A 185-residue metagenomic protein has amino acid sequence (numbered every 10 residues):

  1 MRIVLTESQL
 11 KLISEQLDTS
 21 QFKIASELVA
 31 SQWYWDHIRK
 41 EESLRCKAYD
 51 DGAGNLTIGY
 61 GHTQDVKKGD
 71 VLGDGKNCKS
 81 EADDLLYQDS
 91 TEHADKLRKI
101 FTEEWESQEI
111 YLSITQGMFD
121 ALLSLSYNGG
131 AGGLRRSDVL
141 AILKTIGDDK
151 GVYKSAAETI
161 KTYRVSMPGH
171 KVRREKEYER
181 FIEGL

Functional and structural regions predicted by a protein language model:
T6-K11, L17-E27, Q32-R45, H62 (+5 more regions): Long, amphipathic alpha-helical surface segments
Y34, G52-G54, M118: Residues that flank catalytic or metal-binding motifs in active/ligand-binding sites
H37, T57-G59, A121-S126, S155-A156: Structural recognition of the beta-strand scaffold that forms the well-ordered cores of secreted hydrolase catalytic
R45-G52, S113, G133: Catalytic glycan-binding domains that act on GlcNAc-containing polysaccharides
D50-L72, L86: Substrate-binding/active-site groove segments that recognize and process beta-1,4-linked N-acetyl-hexosamine
V71-E109, Q116-R135: Alpha-helical segment that forms one wall of the substrate-binding/catalytic cleft in peptidoglycan-active domains
